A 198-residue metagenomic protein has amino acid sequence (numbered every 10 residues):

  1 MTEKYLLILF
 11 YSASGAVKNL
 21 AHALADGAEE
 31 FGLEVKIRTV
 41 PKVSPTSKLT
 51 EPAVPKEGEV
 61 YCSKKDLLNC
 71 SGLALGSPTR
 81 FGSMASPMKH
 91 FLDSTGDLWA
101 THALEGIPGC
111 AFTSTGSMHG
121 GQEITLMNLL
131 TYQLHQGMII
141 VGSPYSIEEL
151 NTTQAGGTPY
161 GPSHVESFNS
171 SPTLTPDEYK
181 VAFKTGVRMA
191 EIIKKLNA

Functional and structural regions predicted by a protein language model:
M1-A103, H164-A198: N-terminal beta1-alpha1-beta2 submodule of the flavodoxin-like/Rossmannoid cofactor-binding fold
A16, L73, S77, S83 (+5 more regions): Gly/Ser/Thr-rich helix-start
V40-P45, G137-N169: Mobile beta-alpha loop/short-helix "lid" or hinge segments that flank ligand
K48-L49, G76-F81, T113-Q122, E148-G157 (+1 more regions): Noncatalytic linker/hinge segments flanking ATPase motor cores
E105-A155: Short, glycine-/small-residue-rich phosphate/pyrophosphate-handling segment
M127, P159, P176: Glycine-rich phosphate-binding loop at the start of an alpha helix
